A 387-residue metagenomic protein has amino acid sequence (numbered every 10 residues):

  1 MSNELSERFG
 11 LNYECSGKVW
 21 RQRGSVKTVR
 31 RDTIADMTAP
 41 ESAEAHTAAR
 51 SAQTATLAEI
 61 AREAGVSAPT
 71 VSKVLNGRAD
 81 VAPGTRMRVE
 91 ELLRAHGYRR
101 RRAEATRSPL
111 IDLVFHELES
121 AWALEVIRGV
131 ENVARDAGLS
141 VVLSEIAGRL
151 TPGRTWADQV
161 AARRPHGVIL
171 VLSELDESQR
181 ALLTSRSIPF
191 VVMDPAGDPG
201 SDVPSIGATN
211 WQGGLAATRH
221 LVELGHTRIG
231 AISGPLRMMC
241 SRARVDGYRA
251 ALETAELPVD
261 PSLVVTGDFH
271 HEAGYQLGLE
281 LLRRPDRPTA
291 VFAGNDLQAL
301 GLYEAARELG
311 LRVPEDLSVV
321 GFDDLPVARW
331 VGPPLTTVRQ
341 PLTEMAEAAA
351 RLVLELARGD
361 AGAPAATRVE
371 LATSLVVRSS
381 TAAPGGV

Functional and structural regions predicted by a protein language model:
N3-R107, G385-V387: N-terminal helix-turn-helix DNA-binding module of bacterial transcription factors
Y13, R21-S25, T38-S42, E280 (+1 more regions): Flexible loop/turn connectors
V29, S173-A216, L257, L297 (+1 more regions): Flexible loop/hinge segments that line or gate small-molecule binding clefts
A68-K73, E104-E119, V126, H220 (+1 more regions): Short beta-strand segments enriched in small/hydrophobic residues
G84, F115-E125, L143-P152, P195 (+6 more regions): Hinge/beta->alpha junction and helix N-cap segments in small-molecule ligand-binding domains
Y98-Q159, H166-G167, R249, E253: Amphipathic helical "hinge" segments at domain boundaries
P152-P165, Y275-D286: Short, well-structured alpha-helical segments in soluble
T227-R228, V259-L263, V313-S318: Short acidic capping loops at alpha-helix termini that bridge into adjacent secondary structure
